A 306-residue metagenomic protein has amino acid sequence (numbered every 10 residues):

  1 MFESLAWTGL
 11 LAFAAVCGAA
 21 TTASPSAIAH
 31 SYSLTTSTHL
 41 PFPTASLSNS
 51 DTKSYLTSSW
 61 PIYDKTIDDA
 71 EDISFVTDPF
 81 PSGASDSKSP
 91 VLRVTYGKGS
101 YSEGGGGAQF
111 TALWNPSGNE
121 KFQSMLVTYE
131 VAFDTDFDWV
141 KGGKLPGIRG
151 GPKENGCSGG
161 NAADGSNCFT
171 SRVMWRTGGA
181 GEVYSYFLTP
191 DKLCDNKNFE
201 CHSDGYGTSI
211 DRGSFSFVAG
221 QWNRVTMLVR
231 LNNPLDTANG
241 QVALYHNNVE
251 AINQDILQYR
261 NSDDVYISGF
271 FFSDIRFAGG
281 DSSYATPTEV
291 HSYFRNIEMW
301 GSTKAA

Functional and structural regions predicted by a protein language model:
M1-A23: Fungal secretory targeting signals
C17-N223, M227-A306: Low-complexity, Ser/Thr/Pro/Gly-rich disordered linker/stalk regions
